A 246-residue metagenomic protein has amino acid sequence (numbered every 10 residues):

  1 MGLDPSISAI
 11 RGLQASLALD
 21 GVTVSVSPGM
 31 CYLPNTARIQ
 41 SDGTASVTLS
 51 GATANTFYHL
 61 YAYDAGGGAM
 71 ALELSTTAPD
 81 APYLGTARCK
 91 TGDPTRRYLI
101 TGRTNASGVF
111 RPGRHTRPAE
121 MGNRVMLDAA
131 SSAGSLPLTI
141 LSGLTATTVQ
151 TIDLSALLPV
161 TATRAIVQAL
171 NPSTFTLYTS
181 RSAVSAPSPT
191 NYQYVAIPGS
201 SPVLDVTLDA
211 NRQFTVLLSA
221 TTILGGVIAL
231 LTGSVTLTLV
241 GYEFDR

Functional and structural regions predicted by a protein language model:
M1-S25, A78-A146, R246: Glycine-rich, low-complexity segments
G2-D80, T116, D153, F175: Glycine-rich, compositionally biased intrinsically disordered regions
M30-L33, A52-D64, P112-Q193, T236-D245: Beta-rich globular "head" domains
V47-S50, L138-L141, V203-D205, G226-V227: Beta-strand-rich interaction surfaces with strong enrichment in secreted/lumenal proteins
T48, Q150-A156, G199-D209: Exposed aromatic-hydrophobic patches
D93-R111, A165, V206-A229: Noncatalytic modules at the cell exterior or secretory-pathway interfaces, chiefly beta-strand-rich lectin/adhesion
A183-Q213: Glycine-rich strand-loop-strand elements at beta-sheet edges
V227-T238: Extracellular carbohydrate recognition
